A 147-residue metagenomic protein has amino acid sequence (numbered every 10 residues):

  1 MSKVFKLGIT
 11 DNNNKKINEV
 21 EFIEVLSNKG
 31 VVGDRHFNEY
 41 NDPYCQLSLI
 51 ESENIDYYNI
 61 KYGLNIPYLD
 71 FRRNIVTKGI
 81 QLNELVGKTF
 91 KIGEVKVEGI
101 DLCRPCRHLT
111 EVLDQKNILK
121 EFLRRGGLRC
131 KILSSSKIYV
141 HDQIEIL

Functional and structural regions predicted by a protein language model:
M1-L147: Metal-cofactor-dependent catalytic cores
